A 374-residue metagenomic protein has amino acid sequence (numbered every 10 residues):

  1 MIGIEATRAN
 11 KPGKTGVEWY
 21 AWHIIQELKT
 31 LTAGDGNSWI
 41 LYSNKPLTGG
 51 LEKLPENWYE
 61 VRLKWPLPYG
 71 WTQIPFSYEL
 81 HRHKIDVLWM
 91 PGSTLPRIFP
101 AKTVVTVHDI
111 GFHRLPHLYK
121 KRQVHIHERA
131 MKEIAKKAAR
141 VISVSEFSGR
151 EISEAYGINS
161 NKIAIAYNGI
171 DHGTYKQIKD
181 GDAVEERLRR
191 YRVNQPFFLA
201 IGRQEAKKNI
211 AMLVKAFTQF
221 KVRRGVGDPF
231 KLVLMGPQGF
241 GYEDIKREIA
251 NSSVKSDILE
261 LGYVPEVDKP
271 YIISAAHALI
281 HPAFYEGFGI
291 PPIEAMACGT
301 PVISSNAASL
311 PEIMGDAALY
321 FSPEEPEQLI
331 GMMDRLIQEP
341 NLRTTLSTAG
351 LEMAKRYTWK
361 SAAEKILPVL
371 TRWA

Functional and structural regions predicted by a protein language model:
M1-A374: Carbohydrate transferase catalytic cores enriched for Leloir-type hexosyltransferases
